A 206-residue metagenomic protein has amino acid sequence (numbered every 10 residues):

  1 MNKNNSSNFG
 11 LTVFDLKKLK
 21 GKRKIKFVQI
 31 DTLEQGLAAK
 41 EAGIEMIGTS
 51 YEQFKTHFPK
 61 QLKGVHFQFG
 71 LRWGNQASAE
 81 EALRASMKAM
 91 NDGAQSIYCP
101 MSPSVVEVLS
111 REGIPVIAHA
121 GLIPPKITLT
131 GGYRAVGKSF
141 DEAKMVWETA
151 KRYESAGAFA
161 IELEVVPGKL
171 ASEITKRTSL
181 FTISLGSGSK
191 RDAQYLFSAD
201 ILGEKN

Functional and structural regions predicted by a protein language model:
M1-N206: Alpha/beta enzyme core
